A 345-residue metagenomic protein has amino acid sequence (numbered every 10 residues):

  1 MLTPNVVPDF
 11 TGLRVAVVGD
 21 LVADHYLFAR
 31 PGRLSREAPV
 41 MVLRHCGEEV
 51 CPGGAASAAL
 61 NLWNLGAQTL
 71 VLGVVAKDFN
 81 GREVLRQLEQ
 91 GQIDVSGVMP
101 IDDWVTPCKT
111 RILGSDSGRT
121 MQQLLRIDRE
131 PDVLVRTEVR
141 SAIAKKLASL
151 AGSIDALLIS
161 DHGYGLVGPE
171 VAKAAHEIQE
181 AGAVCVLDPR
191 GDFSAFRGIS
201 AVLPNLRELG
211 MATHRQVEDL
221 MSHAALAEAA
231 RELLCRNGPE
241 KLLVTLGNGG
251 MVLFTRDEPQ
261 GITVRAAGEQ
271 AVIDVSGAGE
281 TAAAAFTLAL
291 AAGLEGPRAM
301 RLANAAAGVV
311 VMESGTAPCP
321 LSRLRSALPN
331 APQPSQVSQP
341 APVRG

Functional and structural regions predicted by a protein language model:
V6, V15, A23-A156, P318-G345: Conserved N-terminal subdomain of the carbohydrate kinase-like
F10, A151-G152, F196-R197: A short, aliphatic-rich alpha-helical micro-motif
A16-V18, R126, D155-L158, V186 (+2 more regions): Structural motif
L21, H162, T281: Active-site metal-binding loops of divalent metal-dependent hydrolases
R33-A38, I199-R207, A212, G250-G279 (+2 more regions): Flexible glycine/proline-rich, aromatic-decorated loop/lid segments
L158, A174, A183-A195, I199 (+3 more regions): Extended, hydrophobic alpha-helical segments in both membrane/secreted and soluble proteins
Y164-G261: Conserved phosphate/ATP/ADP-binding segment of small-molecule kinases
N237-E240, V244, A267-A331: Conserved post-catalytic alpha-helical subdomain immediately downstream of the catalytic base and nucleotide-binding
